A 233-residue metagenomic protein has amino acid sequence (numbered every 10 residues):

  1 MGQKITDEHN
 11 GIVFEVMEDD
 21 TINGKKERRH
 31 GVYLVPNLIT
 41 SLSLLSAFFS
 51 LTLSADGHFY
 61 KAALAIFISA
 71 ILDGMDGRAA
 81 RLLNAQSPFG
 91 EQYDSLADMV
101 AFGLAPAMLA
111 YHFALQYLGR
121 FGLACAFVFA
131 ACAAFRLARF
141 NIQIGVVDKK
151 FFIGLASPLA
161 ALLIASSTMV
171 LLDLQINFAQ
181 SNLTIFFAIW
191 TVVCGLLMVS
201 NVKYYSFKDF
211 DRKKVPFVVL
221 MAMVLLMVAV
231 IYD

Functional and structural regions predicted by a protein language model:
M1-G24, K149-D233: C-terminal membrane-associated helical module and adjoining short loops/tails
M1-G74, K203, M223-M227: Topogenic membrane-insertion module of multi-pass membrane proteins
K4, E15-L44, A79-M99, A138-L159 (+1 more regions): Interhelical loop and helix-boundary elements at the membrane-water interface of polytopic inner-membrane proteins
N23-K26, H30-T40, D56, Y60 (+4 more regions): Membrane-water interface of alpha-helical transmembrane segments
Y33-T40, L82-L137, S167: Multi-pass membrane catalytic core of lipid/isoprenoid biosynthesis enzymes
I39-L42, A62-I66, C125-C132, A160 (+3 more regions): Hydrophobic alpha-helical transmembrane segments of polytopic
F49-L64, V100, L104-A124, S167-F186 (+1 more regions): Helix-coil boundary and interhelical linker segments in multi-pass alpha-helical membrane proteins
